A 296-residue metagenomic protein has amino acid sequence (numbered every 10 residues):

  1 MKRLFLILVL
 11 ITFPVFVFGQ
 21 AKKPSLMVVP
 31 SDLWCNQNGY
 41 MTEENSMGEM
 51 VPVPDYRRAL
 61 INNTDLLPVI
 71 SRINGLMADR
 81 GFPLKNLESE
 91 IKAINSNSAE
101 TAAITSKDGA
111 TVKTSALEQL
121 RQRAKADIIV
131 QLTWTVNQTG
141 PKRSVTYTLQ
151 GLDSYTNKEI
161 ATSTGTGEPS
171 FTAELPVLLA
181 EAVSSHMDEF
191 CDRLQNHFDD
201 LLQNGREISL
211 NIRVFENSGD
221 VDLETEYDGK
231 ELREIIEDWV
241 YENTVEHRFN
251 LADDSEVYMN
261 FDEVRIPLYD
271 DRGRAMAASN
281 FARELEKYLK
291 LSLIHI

Functional and structural regions predicted by a protein language model:
L4-F13: Sec-dependent N-terminal signal peptides
V15-G19: Sec/Tat signal peptide C-region and signal peptidase I cleavage site
Q20-M41, K158-R248: C-terminal/domain-edge helix-coil "capping" segments
A21-K23, T64, P68, R72 (+3 more regions): Extracytoplasmic
S31-W34, S89-E90, T135, Q150-Y155 (+2 more regions): Solvent-exposed coil/turn segments that connect beta secondary-structure elements in extracytoplasmic/periplasmic
T42-R123, I129, G229-K290: N-terminal segment of the mature soluble domain
I128-T172: Amphipathic beta-strand/beta-sheet edge segments enriched in Tyr/Trp
I294-I296: Conserved small/polar residues in nucleotide/adenosyl-binding loops
